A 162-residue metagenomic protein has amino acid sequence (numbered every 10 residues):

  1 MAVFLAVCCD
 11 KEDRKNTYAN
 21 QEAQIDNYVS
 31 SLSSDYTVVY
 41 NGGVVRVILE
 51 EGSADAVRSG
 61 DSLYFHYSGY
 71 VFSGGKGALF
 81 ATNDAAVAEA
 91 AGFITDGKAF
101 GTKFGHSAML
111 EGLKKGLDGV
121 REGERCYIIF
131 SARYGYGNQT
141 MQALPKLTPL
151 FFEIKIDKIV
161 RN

Functional and structural regions predicted by a protein language model:
M1-C8: Sec-dependent bacterial lipoprotein signal peptides
C8-N162: Cross-family detector of peptidyl-prolyl cis-trans isomerase
